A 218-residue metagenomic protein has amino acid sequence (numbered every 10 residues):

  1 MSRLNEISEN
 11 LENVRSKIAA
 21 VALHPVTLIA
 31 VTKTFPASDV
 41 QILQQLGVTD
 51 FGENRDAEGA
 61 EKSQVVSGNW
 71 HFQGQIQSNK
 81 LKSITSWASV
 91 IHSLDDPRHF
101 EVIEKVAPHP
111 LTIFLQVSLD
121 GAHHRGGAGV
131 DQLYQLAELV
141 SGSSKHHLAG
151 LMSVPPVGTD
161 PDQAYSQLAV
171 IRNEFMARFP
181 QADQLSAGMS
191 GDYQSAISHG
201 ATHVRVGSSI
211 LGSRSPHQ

Functional and structural regions predicted by a protein language model:
M1-G191, I197-H199, L211: Conserved alpha/beta-domain cores
I197, V206, I210-H217: Expand to "…catalyze enediolate/carbanion chemistry for C-C bond making/breaking, isomerization, decarboxylation
H203: Conserved, well-ordered active-site substructure
